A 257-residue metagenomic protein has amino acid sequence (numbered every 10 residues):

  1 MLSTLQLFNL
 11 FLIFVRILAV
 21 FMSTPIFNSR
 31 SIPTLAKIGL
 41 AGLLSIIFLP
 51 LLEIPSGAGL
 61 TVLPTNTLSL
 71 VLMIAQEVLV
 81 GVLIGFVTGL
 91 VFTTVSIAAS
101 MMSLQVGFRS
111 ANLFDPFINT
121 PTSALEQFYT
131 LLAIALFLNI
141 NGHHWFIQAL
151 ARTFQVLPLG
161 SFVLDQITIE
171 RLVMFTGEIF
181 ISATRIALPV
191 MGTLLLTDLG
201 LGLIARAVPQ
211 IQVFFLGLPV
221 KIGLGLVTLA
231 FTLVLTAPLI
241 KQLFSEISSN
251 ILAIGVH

Functional and structural regions predicted by a protein language model:
M1-H257: Hydrophobic alpha-helical segments and their helix-loop boundaries in membrane and membrane-proximal proteins
